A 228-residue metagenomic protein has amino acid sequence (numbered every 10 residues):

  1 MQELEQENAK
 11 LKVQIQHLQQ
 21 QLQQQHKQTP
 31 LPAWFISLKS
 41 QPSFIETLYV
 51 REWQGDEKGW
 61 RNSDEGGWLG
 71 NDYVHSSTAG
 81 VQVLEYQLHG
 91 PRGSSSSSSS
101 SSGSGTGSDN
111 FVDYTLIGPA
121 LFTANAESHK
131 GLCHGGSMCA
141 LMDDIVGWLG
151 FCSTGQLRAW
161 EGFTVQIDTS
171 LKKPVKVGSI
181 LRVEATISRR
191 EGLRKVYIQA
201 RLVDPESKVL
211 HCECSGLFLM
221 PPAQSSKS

Functional and structural regions predicted by a protein language model:
E3-G55, G59, V175-V177, S188-S228: HotDog/MaoC-like acyl-thioester-processing domains
H17-H26, S95-T106: Low-complexity, intrinsically disordered transcriptional activation domains enriched in glutamine and histidine
N62-S95, G103-C133: Catalytic strand-loop segment that frames the active site of acyl-thioester-processing enzymes
D109-Y114, R158-F163, P174-S179, E191-K195 (+1 more regions): Intrinsically disordered, low-complexity regulatory regions enriched in Ser/Pro/Gly/Thr and acidic residues
L116-G118, I167, V183, I198 (+1 more regions): Hydrophobic residues positioned within well-ordered beta-strands of beta-sheet architectures
G131-S137, T169: Histidine-centered catalytic micro-motifs
S137-I145: Short amphipathic alpha-helical face segments that pack within enzyme cores and frequently flank/anchor catalytic
V146-R182, I187: Hydrophobic beta-strand-centered segment that forms part of the acyl-chain substrate-binding groove
